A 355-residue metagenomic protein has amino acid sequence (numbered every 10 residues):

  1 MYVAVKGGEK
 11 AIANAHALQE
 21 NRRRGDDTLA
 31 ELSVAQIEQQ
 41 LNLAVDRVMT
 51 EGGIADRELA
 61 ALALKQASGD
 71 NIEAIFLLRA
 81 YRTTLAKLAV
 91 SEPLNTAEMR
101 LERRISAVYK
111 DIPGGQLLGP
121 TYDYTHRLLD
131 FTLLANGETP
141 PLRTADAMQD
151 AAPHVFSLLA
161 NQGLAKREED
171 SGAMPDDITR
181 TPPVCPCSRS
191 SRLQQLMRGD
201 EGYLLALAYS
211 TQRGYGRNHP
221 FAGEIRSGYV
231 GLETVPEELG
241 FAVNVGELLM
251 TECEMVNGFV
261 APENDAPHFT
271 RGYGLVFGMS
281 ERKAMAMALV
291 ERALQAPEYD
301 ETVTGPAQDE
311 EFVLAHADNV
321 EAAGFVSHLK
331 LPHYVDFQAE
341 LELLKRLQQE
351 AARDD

Functional and structural regions predicted by a protein language model:
M1-S227, F241, Q349-D355: Short, amphipathic alpha-helical interaction segments embedded in low-complexity terminal/linker regions of eukaryotic
R143-D355: Acidic, serine/proline-rich low-complexity intrinsically disordered regions
